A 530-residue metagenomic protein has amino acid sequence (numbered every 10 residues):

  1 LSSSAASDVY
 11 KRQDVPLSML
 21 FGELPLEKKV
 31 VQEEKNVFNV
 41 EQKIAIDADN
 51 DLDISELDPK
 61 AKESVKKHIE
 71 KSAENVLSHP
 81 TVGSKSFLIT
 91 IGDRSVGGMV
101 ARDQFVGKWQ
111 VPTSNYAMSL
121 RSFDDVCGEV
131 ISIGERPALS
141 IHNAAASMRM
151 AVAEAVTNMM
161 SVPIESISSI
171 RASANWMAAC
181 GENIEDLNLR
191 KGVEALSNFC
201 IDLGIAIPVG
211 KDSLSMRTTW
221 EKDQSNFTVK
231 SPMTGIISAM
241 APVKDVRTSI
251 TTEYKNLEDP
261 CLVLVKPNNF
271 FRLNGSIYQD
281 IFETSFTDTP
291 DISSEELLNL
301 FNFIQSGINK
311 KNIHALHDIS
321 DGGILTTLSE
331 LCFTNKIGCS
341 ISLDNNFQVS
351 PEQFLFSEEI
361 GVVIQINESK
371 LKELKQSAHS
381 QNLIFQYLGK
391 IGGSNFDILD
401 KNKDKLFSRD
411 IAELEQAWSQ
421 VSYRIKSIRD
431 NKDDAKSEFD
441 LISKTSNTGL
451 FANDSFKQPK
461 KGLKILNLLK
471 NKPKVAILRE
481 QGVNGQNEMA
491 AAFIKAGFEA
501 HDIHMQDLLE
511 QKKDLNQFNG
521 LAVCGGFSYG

Functional and structural regions predicted by a protein language model:
L1-A6, Y10: Single conserved hydrophobic/aromatic residue that forms the stacking wall/gate of nucleotide- or nucleobase-binding
S7-D8, F87-G98, S169-M177, P208-Q224 (+5 more regions): A glycine-rich phosphate-binding loop feature that marks nucleotide/adenosyl-phosphate handling sites
Q13-L52, F396-A452: Short, low-order "capping/linker" segments at domain edges
L20, N39, E74-N268, S276-F286 (+4 more regions): Glycine-rich phosphate/pyrophosphate-binding loop regions near the starts of catalytic domains
T287, D291-I360: Active-site-proximal betaalpha loop/short-helix elements that scaffold phosphoryl/nucleotidyl transfer chemistry
V363-K372: Helix N-cap motif at beta-to-alpha junctions
S377-Y387, K495-E499: A common structural junction motif
L406-G530: N-terminal beta1-alpha1 cap of cysteine-dependent amidohydrolase-like domains
